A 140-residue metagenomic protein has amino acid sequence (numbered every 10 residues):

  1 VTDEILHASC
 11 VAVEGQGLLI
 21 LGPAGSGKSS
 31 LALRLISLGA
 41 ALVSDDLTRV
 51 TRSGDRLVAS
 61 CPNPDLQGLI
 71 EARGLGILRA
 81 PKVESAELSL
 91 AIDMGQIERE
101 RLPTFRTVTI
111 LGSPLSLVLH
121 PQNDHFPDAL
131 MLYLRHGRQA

Functional and structural regions predicted by a protein language model:
V1-V11: Pre-Walker A adenine-sensing motif
T2-E4, V43, S85, E100-R101: Short solvent-exposed loop/turn micro-motifs enriched in small/polar/acidic residues
A8-C10, L47, F105: Short, acidic/polar N-cap/turn motifs at the starts of alpha helices
V11, G15-I36: Glycine-rich phosphate-binding P-loop
E14-G15, T51-R56, L111: Short acidic-glycine loop/turn motifs at beta-strand connectors
S37, A41-Q96: Conserved nucleotide-sensing/catalytic segment adjacent to the nucleotide-binding pocket in NTP-handling enzymes
E84-A140: Conserved NTP phosphate-binding and transfer environment spanning the P-loop NTPase/kinase superfamily
